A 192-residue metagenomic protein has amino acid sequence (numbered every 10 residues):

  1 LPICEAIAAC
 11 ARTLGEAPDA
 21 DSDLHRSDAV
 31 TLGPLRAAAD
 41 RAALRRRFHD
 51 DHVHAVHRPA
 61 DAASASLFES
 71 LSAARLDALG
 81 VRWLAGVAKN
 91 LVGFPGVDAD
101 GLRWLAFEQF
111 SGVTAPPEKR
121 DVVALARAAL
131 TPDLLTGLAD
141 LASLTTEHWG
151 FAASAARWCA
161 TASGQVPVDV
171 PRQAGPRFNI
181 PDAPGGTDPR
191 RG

Functional and structural regions predicted by a protein language model:
L1-C159, S163, D169, N179: Basic/hydrophobic alpha-helical interface regions
A162-G192: Segments forming glycine/polar-rich beta-alpha architectures that bind adenosine-containing cofactors
